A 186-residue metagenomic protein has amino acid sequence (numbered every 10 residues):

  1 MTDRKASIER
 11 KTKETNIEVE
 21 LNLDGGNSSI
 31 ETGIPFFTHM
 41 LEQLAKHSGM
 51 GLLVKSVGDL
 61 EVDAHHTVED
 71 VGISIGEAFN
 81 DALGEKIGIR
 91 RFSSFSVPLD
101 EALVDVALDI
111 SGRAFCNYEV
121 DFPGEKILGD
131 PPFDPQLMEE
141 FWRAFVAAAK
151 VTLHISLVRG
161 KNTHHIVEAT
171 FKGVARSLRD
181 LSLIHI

Functional and structural regions predicted by a protein language model:
T2-R4: Short, Gly/Pro- and small/polar-rich lid/capping loops
S7, N16, S29-E31, T38 (+2 more regions): Intrinsic, low-complexity N-terminal interaction/targeting segments
S29-G58, H65-V68: Polyanion/phosphate-binding surface patch
L52, S56-E101, E119-F122: Charged surface patches that recognize polyanionic ligands
G58-D63, L153-I166: A cross-kingdom feature marking solvent-exposed beta-strand/loop segments within repeated, beta-rich binding/scaffold
V71-A82, A169-G173, S177-S182: Stable alpha-helical structural segments in soluble proteins, enriched in small hydrophobic residues
I184-I186: Conserved small/polar residues in nucleotide/adenosyl-binding loops
